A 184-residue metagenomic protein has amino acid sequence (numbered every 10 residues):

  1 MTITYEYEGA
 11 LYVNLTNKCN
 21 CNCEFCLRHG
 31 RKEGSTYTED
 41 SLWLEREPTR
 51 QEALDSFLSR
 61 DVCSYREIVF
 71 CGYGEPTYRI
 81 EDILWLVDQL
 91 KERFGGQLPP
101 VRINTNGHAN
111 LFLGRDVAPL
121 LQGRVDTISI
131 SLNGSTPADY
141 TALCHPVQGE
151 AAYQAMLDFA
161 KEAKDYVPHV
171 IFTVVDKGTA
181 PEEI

Functional and structural regions predicted by a protein language model:
I3-P48: Canonical Radical SAM [4Fe-4S] cluster-binding loop centered on the CxxxCxxC motif and its immediate flanking residues
Y5-Y7, R60-S64, Q122-G123: Flexible, charged surface loops at secondary-structure boundaries
H29, C71, S131: Conserved residues at the C-terminal ends of beta-strands
R31-Y37, S64-I68, T136-Y140: Short, basic/glycine-rich phosphate-binding loops at helix/coil junctions that contact nucleotide phosphates
S41-R46, E75, Q148-A151: Pocket-edge positions in alpha/beta enzyme catalytic cores
E45-G72: Short Fe-S-cluster ligation motifs
T77-I184: Conserved AdoMet/S-adenosylmethionine-binding subsite of the radical SAM
